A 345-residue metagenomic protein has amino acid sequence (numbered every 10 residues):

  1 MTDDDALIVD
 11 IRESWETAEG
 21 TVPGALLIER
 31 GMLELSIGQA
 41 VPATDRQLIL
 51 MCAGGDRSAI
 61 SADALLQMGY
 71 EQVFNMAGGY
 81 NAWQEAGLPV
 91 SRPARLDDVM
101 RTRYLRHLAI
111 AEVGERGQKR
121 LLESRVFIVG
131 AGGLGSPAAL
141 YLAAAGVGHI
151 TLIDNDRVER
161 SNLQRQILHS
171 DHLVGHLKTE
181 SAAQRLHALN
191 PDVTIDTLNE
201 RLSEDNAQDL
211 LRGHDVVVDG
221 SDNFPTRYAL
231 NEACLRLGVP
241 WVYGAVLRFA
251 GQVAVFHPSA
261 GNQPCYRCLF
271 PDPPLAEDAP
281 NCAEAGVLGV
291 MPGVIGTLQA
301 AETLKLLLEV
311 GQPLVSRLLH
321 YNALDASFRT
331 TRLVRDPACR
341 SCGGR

Functional and structural regions predicted by a protein language model:
M1-T2, G117: A short, well-structured juxtamembrane/interface segment
D5-R12, I28: Short hydrophobic beta-strand that contains or immediately precedes a catalytic carboxylate
L7-V9, I49, F127: Conserved beta-strand elements of the Class I
E13, R30-I37, T44-R46, Q67 (+1 more regions): Adenine nucleotide-associated cytosolic modules
E16-A25, W83: Short loop/helix-cap segments at secondary-structure boundaries that form the rim of catalytic
L26, F74, I150-T151: Conserved beta-strand positions in the Rossmann-like core of class I SAM-dependent methyltransferases
L33-E34, G38-W83, L142: Catalytic cysteine-centered active loop of the rhodanese-like fold, especially the PTP/DSP P-loop
